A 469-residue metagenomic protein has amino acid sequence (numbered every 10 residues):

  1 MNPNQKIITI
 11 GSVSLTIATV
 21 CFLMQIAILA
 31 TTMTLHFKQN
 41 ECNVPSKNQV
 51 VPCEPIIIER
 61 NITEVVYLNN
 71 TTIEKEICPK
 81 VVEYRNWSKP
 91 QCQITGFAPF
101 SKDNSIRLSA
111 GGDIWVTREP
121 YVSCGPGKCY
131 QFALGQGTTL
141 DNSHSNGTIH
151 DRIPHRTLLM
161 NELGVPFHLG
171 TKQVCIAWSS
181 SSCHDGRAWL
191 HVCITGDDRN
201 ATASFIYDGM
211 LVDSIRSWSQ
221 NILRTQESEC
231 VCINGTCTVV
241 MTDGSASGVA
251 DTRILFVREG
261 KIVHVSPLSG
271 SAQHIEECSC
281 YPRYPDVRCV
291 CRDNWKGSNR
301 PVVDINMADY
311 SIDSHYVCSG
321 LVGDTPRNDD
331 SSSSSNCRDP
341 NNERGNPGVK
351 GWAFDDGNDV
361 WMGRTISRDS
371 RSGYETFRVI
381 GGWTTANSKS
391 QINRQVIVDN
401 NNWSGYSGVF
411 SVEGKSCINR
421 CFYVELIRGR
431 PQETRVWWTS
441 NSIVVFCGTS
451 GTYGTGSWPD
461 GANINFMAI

Functional and structural regions predicted by a protein language model:
N4-H36: Single-pass membrane-anchoring alpha-helices
N61, N69-N70, N86, N146 (+3 more regions): N-linked glycosylation sites
F97-S145, I149-L163, F167-I176, A188-W189 (+8 more regions): Intrinsically disordered, low-complexity repeat tracts
F205-Y207, C447, N463-I469: Short, structured beta-strand segments at or near domain termini in extracellular proteins/domains
T225-S228, I275-E277: Repeated scaffold domains used in trafficking and secretory/extracellular systems, primarily beta-propellers
D243-G244: Short beta-strand-plus-loop segments that form exposed binding edges in beta-rich domains
C289-C291: Extracellular cysteine-rich, disulfide-stabilized repeat modules
